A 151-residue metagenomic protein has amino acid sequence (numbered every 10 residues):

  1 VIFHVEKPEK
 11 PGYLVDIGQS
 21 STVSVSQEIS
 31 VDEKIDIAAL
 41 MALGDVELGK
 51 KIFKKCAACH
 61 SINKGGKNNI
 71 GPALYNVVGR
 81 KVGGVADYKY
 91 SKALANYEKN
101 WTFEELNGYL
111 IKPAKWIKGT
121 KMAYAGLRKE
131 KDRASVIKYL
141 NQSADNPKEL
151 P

Functional and structural regions predicted by a protein language model:
V1-H4, N100-P151: C-terminal capping alpha-helices of c-type cytochrome domains
V1-V23: N-terminal targeting signals for export/organelle localization
K10, K50-K51, K67-N68, E149-P151: Sequence context surrounding c-type heme c attachment/ligation sites in exported
T22-F53: Electrostatic cytochrome c docking/interface patches
A38-A42, A57-S61, Y88-K92: N-terminal post-signal-peptidase region of extra-cytosolic proteins
D45, I52-K55, I70, T102 (+1 more regions): Stable alpha-helical elements in mature extracytoplasmic
G49, F53-I62, V136-L140: The canonical Cys-X-X-Cys-His
K50, K64-F103, A123-L127: Gly/Gly-Pro-rich "capping" loops immediately C-terminal to redox-active cysteine motifs in periplasmic/lumenal
